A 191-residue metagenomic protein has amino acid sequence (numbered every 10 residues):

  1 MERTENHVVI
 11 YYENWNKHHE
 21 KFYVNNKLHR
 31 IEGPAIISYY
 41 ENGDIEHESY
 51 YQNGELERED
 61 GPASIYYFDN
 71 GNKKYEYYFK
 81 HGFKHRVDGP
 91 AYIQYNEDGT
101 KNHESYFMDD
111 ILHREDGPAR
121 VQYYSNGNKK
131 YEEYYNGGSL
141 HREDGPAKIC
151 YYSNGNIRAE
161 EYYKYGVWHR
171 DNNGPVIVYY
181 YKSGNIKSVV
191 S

Functional and structural regions predicted by a protein language model:
M1-S191: Glycine/tyrosine- and acidic-biased, solvent-exposed loop/turn segments at the edges of beta-strands
